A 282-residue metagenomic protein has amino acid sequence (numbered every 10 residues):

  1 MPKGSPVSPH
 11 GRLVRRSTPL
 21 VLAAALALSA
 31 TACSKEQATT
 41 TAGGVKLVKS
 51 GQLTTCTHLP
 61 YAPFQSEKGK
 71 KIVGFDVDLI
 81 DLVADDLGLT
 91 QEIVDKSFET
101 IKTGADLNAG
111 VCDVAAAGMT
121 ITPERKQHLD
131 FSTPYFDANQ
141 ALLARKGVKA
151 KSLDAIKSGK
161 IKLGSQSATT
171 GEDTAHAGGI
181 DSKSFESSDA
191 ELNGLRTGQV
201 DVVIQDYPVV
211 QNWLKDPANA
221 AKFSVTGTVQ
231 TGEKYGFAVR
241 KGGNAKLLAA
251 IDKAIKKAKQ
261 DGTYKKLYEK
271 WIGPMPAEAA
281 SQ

Functional and structural regions predicted by a protein language model:
L28-A32: C-terminal motif of bacterial Sec signal peptides marking the signal peptidase cleavage site
S34, V77-D86, T169, K234-M275: Extended ligand-binding regions for polar small-molecule ligands
K35-G43, T90, K96, E172-F185 (+2 more regions): Ligand-binding clefts/hinges and TM-proximal coupling segments of bilobed small-molecule sensing domains
T40-A117: Extracytoplasmic small-molecule ligand-binding "clamshell" domains of the periplasmic binding protein/Venus flytrap
L59, D137-A144, Y207, Q211 (+2 more regions): Periplasmic-binding protein-like
L59-A62, I72-D86, N139-S187, L192 (+2 more regions): Bilobed "Venus flytrap"/periplasmic-binding protein-like clamshell domains and structurally analogous long
T90-A155: Acidic, polar ligand-binding/catalytic clefts
I93-A105, A150-K151, A168-T169, K183-T197 (+1 more regions): Short helix-initiation/N-cap motifs at beta->coil->alpha
